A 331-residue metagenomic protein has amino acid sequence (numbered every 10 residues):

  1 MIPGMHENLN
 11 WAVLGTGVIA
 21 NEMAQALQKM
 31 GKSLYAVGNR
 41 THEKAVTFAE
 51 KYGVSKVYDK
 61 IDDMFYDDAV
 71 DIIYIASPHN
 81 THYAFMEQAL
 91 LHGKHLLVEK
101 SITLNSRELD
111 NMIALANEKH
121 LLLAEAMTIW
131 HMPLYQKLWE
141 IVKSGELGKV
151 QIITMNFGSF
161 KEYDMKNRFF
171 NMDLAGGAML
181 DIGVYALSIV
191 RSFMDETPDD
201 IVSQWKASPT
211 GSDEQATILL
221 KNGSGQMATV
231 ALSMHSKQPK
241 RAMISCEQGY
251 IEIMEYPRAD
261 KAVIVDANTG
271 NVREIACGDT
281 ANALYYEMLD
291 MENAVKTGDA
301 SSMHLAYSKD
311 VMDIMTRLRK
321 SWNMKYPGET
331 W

Functional and structural regions predicted by a protein language model:
M1-M5, I72-Y74, D290-W331: C-terminal helix-rich "cap/oligomerization" subdomain common to oxidoreductases
M1-Y52, W331: N-terminal Rossmann-like dinucleotide-binding module
M23, T41, S55-A114: Beta-loop-alpha module in the N-terminal Rossmann-like domain of NAD(P)-dependent dehydrogenases, especially those
Y58, V98-E99, L123-E125, I253: Hydrophobic residues in well-ordered beta-strands that form the structural core
N111-T128, K149-I152: Rossmann-fold dehydrogenase core element
I129-I201, P209: Predominantly a Rossmann-like dinucleotide-binding segment in NAD(P)-dependent oxidoreductases
S188-A259, L289-D299: Contiguous beta-strand/loop segments that form the cofactor/metal-binding neighborhood of enzyme cores
A276-L289: Active-site loop of classical SDR/Rossmann-like NAD(P)-dependent oxidoreductases, centered on the catalytic Tyr-X3-Lys
